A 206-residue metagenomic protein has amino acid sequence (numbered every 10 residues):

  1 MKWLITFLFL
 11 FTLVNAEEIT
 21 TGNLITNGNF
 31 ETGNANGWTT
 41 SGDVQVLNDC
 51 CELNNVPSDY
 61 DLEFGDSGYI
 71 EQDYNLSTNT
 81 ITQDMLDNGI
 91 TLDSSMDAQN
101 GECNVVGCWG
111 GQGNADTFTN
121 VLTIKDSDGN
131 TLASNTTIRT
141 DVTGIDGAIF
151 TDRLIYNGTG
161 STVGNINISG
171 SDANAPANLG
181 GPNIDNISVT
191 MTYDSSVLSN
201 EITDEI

Functional and structural regions predicted by a protein language model:
W3-V14: Sec-dependent N-terminal signal peptides
N23-G68: Extracellular glycan-recognition surfaces and repeat-rich motifs
T32, N75-N79, N100, V106-A115 (+1 more regions): Solvent-exposed strand-to-loop "edge" motifs in beta-rich extracellular domains
Y60-S67, D128-N165, S169-A177: Extracellular carbohydrate recognition and processing domains and analogous Trp-centered ligand-binding platforms
G65-G101, F150-R153: Short beta-strands within extracellular/lumenal beta-sheet-rich domains
N114-K125: Beta-strand acidic-aromatic groove motif in beta-rich domains, primarily in extracellular
D116, G147, G160, D172-Y193: Extracellular carbohydrate recognition
S195-I206: Residue-level detector of functionally pivotal "anchor" positions at catalytic/ligand-binding pockets or at interdomain
